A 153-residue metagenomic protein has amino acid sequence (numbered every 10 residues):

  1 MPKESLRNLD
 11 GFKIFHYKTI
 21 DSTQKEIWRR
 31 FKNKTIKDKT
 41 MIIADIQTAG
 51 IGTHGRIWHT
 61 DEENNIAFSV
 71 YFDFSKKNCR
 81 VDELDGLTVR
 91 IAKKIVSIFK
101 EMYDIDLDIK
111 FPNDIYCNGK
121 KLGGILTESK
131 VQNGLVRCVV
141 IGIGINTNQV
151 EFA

Functional and structural regions predicted by a protein language model:
M1-E101: N-terminal lobe of the biotin/lipoate ligase/transferase fold
K13, K39-M41, I66, D108 (+2 more regions): Structural motif
D21, T48, C117, I145-T147: Short, glycine/acidic-enriched loop or turn micro-motifs at the edges of active sites
I43-D45, S69, K110, L126-E128 (+1 more regions): Short beta-strand segments
I46-I51, I115, C138-V140: Short glycine- and Lys/Arg-enriched binding-loop motifs that mark or flank ligand-binding interfaces
D73-S75, K130-Q132, N148-V150: Short coil/turn motifs at secondary-structure junctions
A92-G134, G144: Acidic (Asp/Glu) carboxylate-rich active-site/surface patches
G134-A153: Short, acidic (Asp/Glu-rich) active-site segment that either coordinates a divalent metal cofactor
